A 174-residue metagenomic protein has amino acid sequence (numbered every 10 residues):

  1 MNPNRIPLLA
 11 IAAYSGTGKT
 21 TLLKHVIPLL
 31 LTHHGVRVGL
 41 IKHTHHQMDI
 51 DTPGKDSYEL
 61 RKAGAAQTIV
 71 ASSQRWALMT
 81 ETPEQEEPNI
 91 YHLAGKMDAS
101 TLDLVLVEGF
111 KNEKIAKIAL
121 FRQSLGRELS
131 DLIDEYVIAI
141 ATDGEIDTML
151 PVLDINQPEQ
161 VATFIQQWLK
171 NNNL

Functional and structural regions predicted by a protein language model:
M1-H45: Walker A (P-loop) phosphate-binding motif
R5-I6, H34-V36, A65-A66, T101-L102 (+2 more regions): Short coil/turn connectors at secondary-structure junctions
I11, N171-L174: Charge-biased, low-complexity intrinsically disordered regions
Y14, H43-T44, P53, S72-S73 (+3 more regions): Fold-independent oxyanion-binding glycine-rich loops and adjacent beta-strand/coil segments at enzyme active sites
I27-Q85: N-terminal phosphate/diphosphate-binding loop that engages ATP/GTP or pyrophosphate donors across diverse enzyme folds
D49, E86-Y91, F121-Q123: Short gly/ser/thr-rich secondary-structure transition/capping motifs
E81-F110: Phosphate-binding/switch loop-helix module in NTP-utilizing enzymes
L104-N171: Phosphate/Mg2+-binding loops and adjacent switch elements in nucleotide/diphosphate-handling enzyme cores
